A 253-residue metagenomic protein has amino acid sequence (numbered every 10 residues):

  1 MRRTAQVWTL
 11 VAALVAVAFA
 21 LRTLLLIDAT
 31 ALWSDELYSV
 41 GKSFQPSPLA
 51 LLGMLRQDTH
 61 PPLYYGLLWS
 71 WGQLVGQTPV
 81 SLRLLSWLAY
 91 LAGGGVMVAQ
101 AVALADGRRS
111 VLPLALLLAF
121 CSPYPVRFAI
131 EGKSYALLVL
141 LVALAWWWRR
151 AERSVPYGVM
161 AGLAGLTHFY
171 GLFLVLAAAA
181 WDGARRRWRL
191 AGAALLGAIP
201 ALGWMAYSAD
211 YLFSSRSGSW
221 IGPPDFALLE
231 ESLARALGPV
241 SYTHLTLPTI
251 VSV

Functional and structural regions predicted by a protein language model:
M1-A12: N-terminal membrane topogenic signal
T4-Q6, S122, L247: Polar helix-capping/helix-linker motif
V11-A105, S110-L245: Membrane-proximal helix-loop-helix interfaces that form the catalytic/acceptor-binding platform of multi-pass membrane
H244-V253: Single conserved hydrophobic/aromatic residue that forms the stacking wall/gate of nucleotide- or nucleobase-binding
